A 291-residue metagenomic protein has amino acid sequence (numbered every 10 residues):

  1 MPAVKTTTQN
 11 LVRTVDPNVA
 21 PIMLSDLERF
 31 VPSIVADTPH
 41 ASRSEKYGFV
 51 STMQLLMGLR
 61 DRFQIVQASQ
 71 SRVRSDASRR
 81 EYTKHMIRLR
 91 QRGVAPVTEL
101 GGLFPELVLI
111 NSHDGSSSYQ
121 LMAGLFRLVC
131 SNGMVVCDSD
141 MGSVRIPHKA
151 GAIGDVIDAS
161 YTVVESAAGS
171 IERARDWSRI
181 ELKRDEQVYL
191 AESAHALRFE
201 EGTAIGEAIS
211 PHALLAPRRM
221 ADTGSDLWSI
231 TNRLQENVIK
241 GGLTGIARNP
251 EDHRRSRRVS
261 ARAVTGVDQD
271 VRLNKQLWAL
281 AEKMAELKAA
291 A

Functional and structural regions predicted by a protein language model:
M1-V15, R92-A291: Intrinsically disordered, low-complexity regions enriched in serine/threonine
M1-V50, M57, A281, A285-A290: Intrinsically disordered, low-complexity regulatory segments
S51-Q120: Amphipathic, interaction-prone secondary-structure segments
